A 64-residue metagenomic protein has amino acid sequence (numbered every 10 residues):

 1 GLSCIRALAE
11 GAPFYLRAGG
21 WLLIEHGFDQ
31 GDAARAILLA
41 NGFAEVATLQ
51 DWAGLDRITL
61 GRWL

Functional and structural regions predicted by a protein language model:
G1-W63: S-adenosylmethionine
